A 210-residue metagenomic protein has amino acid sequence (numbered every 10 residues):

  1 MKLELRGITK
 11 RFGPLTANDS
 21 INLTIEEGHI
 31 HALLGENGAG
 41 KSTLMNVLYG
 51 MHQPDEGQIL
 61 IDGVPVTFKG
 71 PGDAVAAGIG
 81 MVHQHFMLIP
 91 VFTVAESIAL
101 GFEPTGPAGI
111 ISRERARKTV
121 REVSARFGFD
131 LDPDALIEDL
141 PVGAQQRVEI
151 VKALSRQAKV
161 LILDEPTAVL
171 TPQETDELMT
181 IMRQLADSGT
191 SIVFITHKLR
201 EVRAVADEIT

Functional and structural regions predicted by a protein language model:
M1-T210: Glycine-rich phosphate-binding loops of nucleotide-dependent enzymes
